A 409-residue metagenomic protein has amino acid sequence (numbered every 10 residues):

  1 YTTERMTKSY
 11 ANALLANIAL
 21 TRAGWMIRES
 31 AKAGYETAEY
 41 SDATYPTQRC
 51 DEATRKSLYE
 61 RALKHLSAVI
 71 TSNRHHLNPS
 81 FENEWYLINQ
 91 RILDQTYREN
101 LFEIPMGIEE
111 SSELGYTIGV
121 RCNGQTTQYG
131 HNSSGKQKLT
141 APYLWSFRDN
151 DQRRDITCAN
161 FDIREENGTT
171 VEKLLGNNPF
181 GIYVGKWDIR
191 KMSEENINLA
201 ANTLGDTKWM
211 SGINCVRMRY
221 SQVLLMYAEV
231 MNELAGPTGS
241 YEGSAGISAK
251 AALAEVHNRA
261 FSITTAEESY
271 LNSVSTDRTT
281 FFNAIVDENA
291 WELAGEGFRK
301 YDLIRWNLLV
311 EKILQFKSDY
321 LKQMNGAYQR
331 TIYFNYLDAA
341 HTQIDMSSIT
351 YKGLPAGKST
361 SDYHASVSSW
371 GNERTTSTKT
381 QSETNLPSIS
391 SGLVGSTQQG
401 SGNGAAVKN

Functional and structural regions predicted by a protein language model:
Y1-Y116, T207-Y220, E233-A251, I263 (+4 more regions): Structured, solvent-exposed acidic/aromatic patches
T2-T3, H65, H75-A235, W306-N409: Elongated scaffold/linker segments in the mid-to-C-terminal portions of large proteins
G34-E36, V274, N307, Y328: Short alpha-helical linear motifs
V256: Alpha-helix-centered segments that form part of catalytic cores
A260-L271: C-terminal beta-barrel architecture of Gram-negative outer-membrane proteins
E292-G295: Conserved small-residue hinge/capping positions at short loops/turns that sit at secondary-structure boundaries within
Y301-L303: Extended amphipathic alpha-helical segments with heptad-repeat/coiled-coil character used for oligomerization, fusion
